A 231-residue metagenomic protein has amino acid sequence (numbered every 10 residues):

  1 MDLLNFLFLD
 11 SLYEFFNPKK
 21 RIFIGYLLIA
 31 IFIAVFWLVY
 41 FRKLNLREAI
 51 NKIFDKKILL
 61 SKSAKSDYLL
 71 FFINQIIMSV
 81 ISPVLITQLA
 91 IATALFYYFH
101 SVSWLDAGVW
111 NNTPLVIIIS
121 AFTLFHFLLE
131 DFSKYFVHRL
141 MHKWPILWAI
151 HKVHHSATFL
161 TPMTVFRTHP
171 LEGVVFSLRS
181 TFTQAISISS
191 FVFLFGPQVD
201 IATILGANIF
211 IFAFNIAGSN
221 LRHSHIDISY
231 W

Functional and structural regions predicted by a protein language model:
M1-P18: Short, strongly hydrophobic alpha-helical membrane anchors
D2, F6, R42-K43, N51 (+2 more regions): Membrane-targeting and insertion segments and their boundary/processing signals
N17, I53-F54, A202: Residue-level detector of alpha-helix boundaries and kinks
I22-W104, I118, F122-E130, K134: Specific transmembrane helices
I73-L85, L95-F96, W104, G108-W231: Membrane-embedded catalytic scaffold of the fatty acid hydroxylase/desaturase
